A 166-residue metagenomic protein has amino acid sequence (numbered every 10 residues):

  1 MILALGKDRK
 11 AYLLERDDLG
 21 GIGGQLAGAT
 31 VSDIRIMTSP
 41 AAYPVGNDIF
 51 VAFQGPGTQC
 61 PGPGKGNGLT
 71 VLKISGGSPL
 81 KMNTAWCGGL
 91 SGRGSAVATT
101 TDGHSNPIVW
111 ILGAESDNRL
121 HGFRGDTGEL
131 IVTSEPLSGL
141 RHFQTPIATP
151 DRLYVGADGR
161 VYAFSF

Functional and structural regions predicted by a protein language model:
M1-F166: Extracytoplasmic/lumenal domain signature
